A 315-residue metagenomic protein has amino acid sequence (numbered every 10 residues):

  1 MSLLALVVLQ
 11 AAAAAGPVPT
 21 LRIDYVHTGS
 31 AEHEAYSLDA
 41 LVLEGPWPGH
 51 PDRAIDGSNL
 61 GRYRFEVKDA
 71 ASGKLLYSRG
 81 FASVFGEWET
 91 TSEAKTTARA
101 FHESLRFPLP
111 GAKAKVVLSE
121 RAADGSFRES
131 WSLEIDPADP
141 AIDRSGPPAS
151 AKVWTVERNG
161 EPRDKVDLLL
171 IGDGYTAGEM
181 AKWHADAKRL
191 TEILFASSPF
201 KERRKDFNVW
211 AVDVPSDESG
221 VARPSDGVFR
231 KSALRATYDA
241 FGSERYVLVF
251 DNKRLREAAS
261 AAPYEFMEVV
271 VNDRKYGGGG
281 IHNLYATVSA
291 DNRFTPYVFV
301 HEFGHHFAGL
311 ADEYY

Functional and structural regions predicted by a protein language model:
P17-D56: Short amphipathic, basic-aromatic surface patches that mediate peripheral association with negatively charged
D52-Y63, D186: Short coil-to-beta strand junction motifs in C2/discoidin
L76-T96, S132-P137, M180: Solvent-exposed serine/threonine-rich low-complexity stretches and specific carbohydrate-binding patches
K95-P162: Extended acidic/polar, glycine-enriched regions that form or flank non-catalytic beta-rich accessory modules
P140-K201, A211-V221: Fold-level signature of zinc-dependent metallopeptidase catalytic domains
K182-W183, G278-E302: Short pre-active-site segment immediately N-terminal to the catalytic Zn-binding motif
D206-H282: Active-site-proximal segments of metallohydrolase catalytic domains
F303-Y315: Catalytic Zn2+-binding segment of zinc metalloproteases
